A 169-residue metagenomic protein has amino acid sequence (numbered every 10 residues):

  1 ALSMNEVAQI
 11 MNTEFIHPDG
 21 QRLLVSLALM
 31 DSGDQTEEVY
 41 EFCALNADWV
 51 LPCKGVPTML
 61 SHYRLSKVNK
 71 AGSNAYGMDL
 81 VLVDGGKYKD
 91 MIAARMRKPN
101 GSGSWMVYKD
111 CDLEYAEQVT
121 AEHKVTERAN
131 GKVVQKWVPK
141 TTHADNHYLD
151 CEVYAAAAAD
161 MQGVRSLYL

Functional and structural regions predicted by a protein language model:
A1-K132: Mg2+-dependent endonuclease catalytic cores in nucleic-acid-processing enzymes, primarily RNase H-like
E114-L169: Long, compositionally biased intrinsically disordered regions
